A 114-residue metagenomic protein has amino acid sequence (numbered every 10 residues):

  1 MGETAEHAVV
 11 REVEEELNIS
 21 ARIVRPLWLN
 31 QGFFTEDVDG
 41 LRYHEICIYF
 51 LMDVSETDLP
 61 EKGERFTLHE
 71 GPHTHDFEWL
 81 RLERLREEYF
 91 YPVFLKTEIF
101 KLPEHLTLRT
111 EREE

Functional and structural regions predicted by a protein language model:
M1, V24, Y49-L51: Conserved N-terminal beta-strand and adjoining loop/helix that marks the start of the Nudix/MutT-like hydrolase domain
M1-E16: Conserved Nudix-box catalytic region and its N-terminal flanking loop in Nudix hydrolases and closely related
R11, V24, L80-E83: Structural detector for helix-capping/boundary residues
N18-S20, S55: A short, structured loop/turn motif at beta-sheet edges
S20-L29: A short coil-to-beta-strand element that immediately follows conserved catalytic motifs
W28-Q31, L82-R84: Residues that form or immediately flank small-molecule/cofactor binding pockets and catalytic motifs
F34-K62, E98-I99: Active-site-adjacent beta-strand/loop module that shapes the phosphate/pyrophosphate-binding cleft
D58-E114: Nudix hydrolase/Nudix homology domain
